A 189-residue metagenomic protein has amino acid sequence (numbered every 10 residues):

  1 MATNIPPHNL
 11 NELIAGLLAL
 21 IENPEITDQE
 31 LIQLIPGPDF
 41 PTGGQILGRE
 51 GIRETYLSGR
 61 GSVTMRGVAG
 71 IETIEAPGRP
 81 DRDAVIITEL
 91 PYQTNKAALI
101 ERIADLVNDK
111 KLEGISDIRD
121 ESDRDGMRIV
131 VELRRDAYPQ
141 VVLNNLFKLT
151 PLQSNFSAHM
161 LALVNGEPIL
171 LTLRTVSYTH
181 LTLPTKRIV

Functional and structural regions predicted by a protein language model:
M1-V63, A97: Conserved glycine-bearing catalytic or ligand-binding loops at nucleotide- and phosphate-handling centers of large
A2, E54-G61, V68-P80, P91-Y92 (+3 more regions): Replace "in large, NTP-powered and nucleic-acid-processing enzymes" with "in large, NTP-powered factors and other
L13, L99-R102, V142-L143: Hydrophobic side chains in well-ordered alpha-helices
I21-E22, V107-K111, F147-N155: A common structural junction motif
T88-E113: A short, contiguous, amphipathic alpha-helix enriched in charged residues
K111-D120, S157-H159: Short beta-strand elements
Y138-P139, N144-Y178: Conserved phosphate-handling catalytic cores of large alpha/beta enzymes
T179-T185: Conserved small/polar residues in nucleotide/adenosyl-binding loops
